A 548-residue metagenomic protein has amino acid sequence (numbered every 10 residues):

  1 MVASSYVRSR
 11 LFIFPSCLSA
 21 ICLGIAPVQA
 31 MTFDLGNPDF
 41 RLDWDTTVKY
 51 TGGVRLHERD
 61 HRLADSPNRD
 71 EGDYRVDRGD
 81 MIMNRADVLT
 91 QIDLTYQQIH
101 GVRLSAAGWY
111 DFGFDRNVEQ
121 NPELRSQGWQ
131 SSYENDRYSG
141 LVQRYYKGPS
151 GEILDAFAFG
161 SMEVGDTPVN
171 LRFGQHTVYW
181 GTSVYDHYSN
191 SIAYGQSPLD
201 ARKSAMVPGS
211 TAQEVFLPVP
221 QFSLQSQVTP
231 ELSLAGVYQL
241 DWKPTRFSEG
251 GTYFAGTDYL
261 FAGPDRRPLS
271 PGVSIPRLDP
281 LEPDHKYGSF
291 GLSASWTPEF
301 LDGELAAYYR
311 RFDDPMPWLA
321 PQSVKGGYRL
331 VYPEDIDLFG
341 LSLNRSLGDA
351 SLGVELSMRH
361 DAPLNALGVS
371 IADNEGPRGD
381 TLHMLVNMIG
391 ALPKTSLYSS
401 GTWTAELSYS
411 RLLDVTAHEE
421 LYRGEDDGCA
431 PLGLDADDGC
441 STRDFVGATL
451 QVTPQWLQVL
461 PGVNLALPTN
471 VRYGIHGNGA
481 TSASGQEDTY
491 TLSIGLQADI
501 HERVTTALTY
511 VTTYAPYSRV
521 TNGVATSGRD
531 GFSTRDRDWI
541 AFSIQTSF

Functional and structural regions predicted by a protein language model:
A30-W44, H57-R59, D93-V102, D115 (+7 more regions): Short loop/turn motifs that connect adjacent beta-strands in outer-membrane beta-barrel proteins
F40, D70-G72, D80-V88, P149-L154 (+7 more regions): Residues that define the transmembrane beta-barrel architecture of outer-membrane proteins
L42-Y50, H100-A106, V169-F173, S233-G236 (+9 more regions): Transmembrane beta-strands of outer-membrane beta-barrel proteins
T46, A86-L94, L104, D155-G160 (+11 more regions): Residues on the lipid-exposed face of transmembrane beta-strands in outer-membrane beta-barrel proteins
Y50-L56, G108-F112, Q175-Y179, Y238-P244 (+10 more regions): Transmembrane beta-strands of outer-membrane beta-barrel pores
Q98-D258, H476, G485-Y490, V511-A515: Outer membrane beta-barrel
M206-L392, Y409, A430-G439, G474-I475 (+1 more regions): Signature for the C-terminal beta-barrel architecture of outer-membrane proteins
R503, F532-F548: Outer-membrane beta-barrel "beta-signal"
